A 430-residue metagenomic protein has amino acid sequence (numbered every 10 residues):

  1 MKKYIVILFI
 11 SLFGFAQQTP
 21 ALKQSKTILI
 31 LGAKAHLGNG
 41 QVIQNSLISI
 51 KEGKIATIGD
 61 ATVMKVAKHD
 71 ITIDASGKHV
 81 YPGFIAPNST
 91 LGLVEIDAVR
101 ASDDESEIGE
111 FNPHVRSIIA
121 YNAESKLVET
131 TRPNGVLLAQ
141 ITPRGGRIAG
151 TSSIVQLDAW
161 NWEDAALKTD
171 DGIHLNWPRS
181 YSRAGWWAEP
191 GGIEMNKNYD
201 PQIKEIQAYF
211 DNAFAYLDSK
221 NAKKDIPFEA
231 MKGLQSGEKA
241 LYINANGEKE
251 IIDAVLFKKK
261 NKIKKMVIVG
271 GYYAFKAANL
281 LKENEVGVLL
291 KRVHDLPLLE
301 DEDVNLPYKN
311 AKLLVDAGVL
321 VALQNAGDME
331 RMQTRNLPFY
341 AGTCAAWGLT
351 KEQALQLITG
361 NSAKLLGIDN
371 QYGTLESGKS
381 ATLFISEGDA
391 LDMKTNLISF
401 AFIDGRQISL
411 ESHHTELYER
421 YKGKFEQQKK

Functional and structural regions predicted by a protein language model:
M1-K23: Bacterial Sec-dependent N-terminal signal peptides
A21-L22, A35, N39-Y81: Histidine-rich, glycine-flanked metal-binding segment
K26-I30, K65-I118, P133: Replace "His-x-His-based motif
G32, I96-D97, S102-I108, H114 (+4 more regions): His/Asp/Glu-enriched, well-ordered alpha-helical/loop segment that forms or immediately abuts the divalent-metal
A33, I48, G53, G77 (+10 more regions): Divalent metal-coordination and catalytic microenvironments
A33-H36, Q44, E376-Y421: C-terminal cap of metal-dependent C-N hydrolases
L127, N134-I252, L256-K265: Polyanionic/metal-chelating signatures
K249-V255, K259-D316: Extended hydrophobic/aromatic segments used for targeting, binding, or gating
